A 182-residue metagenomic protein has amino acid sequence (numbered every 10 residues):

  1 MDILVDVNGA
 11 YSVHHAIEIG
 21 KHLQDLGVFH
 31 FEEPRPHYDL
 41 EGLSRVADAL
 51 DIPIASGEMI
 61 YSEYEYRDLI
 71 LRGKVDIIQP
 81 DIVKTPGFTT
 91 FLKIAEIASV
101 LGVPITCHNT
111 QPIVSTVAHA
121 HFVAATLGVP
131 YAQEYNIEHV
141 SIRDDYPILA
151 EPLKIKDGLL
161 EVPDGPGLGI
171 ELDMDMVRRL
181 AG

Functional and structural regions predicted by a protein language model:
M1-I3, A10-I17, K21-D25, D144-G182: N-terminal capping/lid subdomain adjacent to the active-site entrance of alpha/beta enzymes
D2-D6, I77-P80: Short beta-strands and strand-loop turn motifs
N8-G9, A55: Aromatic-lined carbohydrate-recognition surfaces of secreted/lumenal glycan-active proteins
K21-G27, P36-L159: Shared catalytic-loop signature of beta/alpha-barrel
